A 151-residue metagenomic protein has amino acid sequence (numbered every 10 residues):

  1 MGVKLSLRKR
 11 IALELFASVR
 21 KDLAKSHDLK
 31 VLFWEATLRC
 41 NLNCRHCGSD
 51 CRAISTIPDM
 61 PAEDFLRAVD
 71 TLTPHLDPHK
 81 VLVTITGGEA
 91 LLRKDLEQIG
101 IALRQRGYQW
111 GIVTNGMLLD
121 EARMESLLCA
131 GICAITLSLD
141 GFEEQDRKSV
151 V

Functional and structural regions predicted by a protein language model:
V3-A134: Conserved alpha-helical substructure of the radical SAM core
A122, Q145-R147: Short, charged, surface-exposed secondary-structure boundary motifs
L137-L139: Conserved phosphate-donor/acceptor-positioning beta-strand/loop module used by diverse small-molecule
V150-V151: Conserved small/polar residues in nucleotide/adenosyl-binding loops
